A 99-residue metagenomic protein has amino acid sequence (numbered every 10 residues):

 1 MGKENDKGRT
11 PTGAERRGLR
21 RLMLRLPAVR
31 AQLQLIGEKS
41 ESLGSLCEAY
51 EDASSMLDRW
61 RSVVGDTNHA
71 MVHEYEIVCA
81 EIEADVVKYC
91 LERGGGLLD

Functional and structural regions predicted by a protein language model:
G2-D99: Extended, charge-rich alpha-helical interface modules
